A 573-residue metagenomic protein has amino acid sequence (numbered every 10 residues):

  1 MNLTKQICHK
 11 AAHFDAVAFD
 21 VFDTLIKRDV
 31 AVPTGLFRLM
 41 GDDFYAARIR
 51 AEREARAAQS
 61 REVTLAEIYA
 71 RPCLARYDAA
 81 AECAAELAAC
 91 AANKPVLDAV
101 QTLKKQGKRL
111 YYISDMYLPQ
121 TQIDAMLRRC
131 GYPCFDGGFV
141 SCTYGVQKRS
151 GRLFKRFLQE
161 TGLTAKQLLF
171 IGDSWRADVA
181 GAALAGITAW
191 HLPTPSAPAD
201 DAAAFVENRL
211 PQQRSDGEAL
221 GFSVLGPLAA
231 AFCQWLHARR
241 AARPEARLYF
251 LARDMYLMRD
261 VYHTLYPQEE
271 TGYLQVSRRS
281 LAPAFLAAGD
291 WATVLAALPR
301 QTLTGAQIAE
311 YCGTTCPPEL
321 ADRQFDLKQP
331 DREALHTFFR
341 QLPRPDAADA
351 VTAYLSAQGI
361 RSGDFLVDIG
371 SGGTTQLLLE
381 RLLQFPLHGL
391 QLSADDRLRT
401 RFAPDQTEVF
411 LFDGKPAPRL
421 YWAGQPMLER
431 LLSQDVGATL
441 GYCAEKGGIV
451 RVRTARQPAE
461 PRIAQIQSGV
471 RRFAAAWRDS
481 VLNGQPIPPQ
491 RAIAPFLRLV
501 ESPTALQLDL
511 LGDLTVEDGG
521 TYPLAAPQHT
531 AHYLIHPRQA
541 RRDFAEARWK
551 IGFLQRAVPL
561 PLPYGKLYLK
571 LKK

Functional and structural regions predicted by a protein language model:
N2, A89, D124-M126, G131 (+1 more regions): Hydrophobic transmembrane helix bundles of membrane-integrated enzymes that assemble and modify cell-envelope
K5-R50: Active-site neighborhood of HAD-like aspartate-dependent phosphohydrolases
Q6, P95-T102, A125-M126, G181 (+2 more regions): A short acidic, amphipathic alpha-helical/loop segment
L25-D29, T34-G35, E54-Q59, T64 (+7 more regions): Short catalytic/ligand-binding loop motif for oxyanion handling, primarily in non-cytosolic enzymes, centered on
A31-Q59, A292-A309: Conserved phosphoryl-transfer catalytic core
Q59-Y112: Short, acidic loop-to-helix structural element flanking the phosphoryl-transfer center in phosphate-processing enzymes
Y111-I113, Y117-L168: Substrate-recognition "cap/lid" segment bordering the active-site pocket of phosphatases
K155, Q159-T161, A165-I171, V179-A180 (+1 more regions): Long, low-complexity, Lys/Arg-enriched
